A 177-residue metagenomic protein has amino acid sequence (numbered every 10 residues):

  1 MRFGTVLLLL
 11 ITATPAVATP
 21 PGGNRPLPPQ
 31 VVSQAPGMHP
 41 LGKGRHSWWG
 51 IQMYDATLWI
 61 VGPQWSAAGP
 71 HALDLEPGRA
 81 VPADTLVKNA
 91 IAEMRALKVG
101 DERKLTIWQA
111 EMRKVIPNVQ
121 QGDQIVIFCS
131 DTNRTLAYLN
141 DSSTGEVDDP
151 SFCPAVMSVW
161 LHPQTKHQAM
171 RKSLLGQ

Functional and structural regions predicted by a protein language model:
M1-L8: Sec-dependent signal peptide recognition, specifically the positively charged N-region followed immediately by
I11-A16: N-terminal signal peptide c-region/cleavage motif recognized by signal peptidases
A18-Q177: Terminal leader/tail segments of proteins
